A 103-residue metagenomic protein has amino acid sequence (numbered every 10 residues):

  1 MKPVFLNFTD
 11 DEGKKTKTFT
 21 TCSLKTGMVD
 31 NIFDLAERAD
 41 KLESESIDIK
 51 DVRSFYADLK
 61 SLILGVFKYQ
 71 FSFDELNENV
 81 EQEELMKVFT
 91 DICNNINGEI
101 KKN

Functional and structural regions predicted by a protein language model:
M1-T9: Short acidic, Pro/Gly- and aromatic-enriched capping/linker segments at domain boundaries
T9-E12, E99: Intrinsic disorder/low-complexity detector
D11-G27: Short, low-complexity, intrinsically disordered N-terminal segments
C22-N103: Short, surface-exposed, charged amphipathic helix/loop patches that serve as local interaction elements
